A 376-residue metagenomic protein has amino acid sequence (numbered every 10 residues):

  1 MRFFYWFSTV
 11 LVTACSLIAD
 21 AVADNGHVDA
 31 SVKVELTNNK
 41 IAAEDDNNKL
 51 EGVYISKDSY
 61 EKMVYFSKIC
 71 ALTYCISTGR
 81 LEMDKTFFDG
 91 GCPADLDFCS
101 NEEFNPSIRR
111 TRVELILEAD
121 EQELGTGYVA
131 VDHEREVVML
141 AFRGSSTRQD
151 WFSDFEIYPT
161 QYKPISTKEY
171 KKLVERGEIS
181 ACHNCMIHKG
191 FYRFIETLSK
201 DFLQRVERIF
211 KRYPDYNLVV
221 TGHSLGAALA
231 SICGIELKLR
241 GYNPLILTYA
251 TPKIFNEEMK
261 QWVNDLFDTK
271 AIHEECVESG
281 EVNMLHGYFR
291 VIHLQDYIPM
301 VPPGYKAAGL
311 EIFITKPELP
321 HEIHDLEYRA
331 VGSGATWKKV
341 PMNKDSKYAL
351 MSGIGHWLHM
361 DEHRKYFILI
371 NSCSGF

Functional and structural regions predicted by a protein language model:
Y5, T9, V22-L50, E136 (+3 more regions): Serine hydrolase/lipase
L11-L17: Hydrophobic h-region of N-terminal signal peptides that target proteins for export in Gram-negative bacteria
V22-A130: N-terminal low-complexity, Ser/Thr- and acidic-residue-enriched intrinsically disordered segments
I69, Y74-I76, G91-P93, F98-S100 (+4 more regions): Sequence contexts marking disulfide-bonded cysteines in secreted/extracellular proteins
L72, D132, R143, H293-L294: Structured loops at beta-to-helix junctions and adjacent beta-edge loops in soluble globular domains
E102-T221, K238-P244, T269, L285: A conserved cap/lid and substrate-binding interface adjacent to the catalytic center of lipid-processing enzymes
G222-G226, A230: Gly/Ala-rich beta-loop-alpha elbow adjacent to hydrolase catalytic centers
